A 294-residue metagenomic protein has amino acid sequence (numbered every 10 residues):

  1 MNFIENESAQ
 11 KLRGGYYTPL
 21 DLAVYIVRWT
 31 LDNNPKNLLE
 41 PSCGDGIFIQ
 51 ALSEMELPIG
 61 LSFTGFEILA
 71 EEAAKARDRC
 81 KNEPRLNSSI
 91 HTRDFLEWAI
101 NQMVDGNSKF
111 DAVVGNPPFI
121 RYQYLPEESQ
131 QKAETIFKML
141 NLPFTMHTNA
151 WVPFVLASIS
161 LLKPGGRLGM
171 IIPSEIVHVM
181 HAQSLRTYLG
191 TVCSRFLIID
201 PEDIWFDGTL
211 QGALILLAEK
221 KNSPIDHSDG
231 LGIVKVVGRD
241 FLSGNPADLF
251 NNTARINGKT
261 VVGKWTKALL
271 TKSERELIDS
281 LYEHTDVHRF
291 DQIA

Functional and structural regions predicted by a protein language model:
M1-E7: N-terminal, positively charged/glycine-rich alpha-helical extensions of SAM-dependent methyltransferases
K11-L12, Y16-Y25, S42-L52, L57-L61 (+2 more regions): Signature of N6-adenine DNA methyltransferases within the class I
R28-N33: Glycine-rich helix-loop-beta junction characteristic of Rossmann-like nucleotide cofactor-binding loops
P35-S42: Conserved class I S-adenosyl-L-methionine
A76-N87: Short, conserved SAM-binding/catalytic segment of Class I S-adenosyl-L-methionine-dependent methyltransferases
R85-F95: Conserved SAM-binding strand-loop segment of SAM-dependent methyltransferases
